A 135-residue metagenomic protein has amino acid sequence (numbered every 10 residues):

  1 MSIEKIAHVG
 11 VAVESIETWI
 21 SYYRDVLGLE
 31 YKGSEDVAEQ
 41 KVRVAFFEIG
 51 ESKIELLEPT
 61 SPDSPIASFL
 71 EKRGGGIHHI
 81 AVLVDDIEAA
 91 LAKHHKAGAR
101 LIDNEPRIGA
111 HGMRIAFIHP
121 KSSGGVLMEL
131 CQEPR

Functional and structural regions predicted by a protein language model:
M1-T18, G75-V84, P134: N-terminal beta-strand motif that seeds the catalytic metal site of vicinal oxygen chelate
S2, A45-F46, V82, L91-R135: Vicinal oxygen chelate
K5-A7, L29-K41, T60-H78, A97-I115 (+1 more regions): A cross-kingdom feature marking solvent-exposed beta-strand/loop segments within repeated, beta-rich binding/scaffold
I6, V13, Y23, F47 (+5 more regions): Short, structured motif recognition centered on aromatic/hydrophobic residues
E17-E30: Amphipathic alpha-helical segments
W19-Y22, A90-H94: Hydrophobic side chains in well-ordered alpha-helices
V37-K53: C-terminal "cap" of GNAT-fold acetyltransferases
G50-I54, S61-D63, I87: Short, charged/polar surface micro-motifs in flexible loops or helix N-caps
